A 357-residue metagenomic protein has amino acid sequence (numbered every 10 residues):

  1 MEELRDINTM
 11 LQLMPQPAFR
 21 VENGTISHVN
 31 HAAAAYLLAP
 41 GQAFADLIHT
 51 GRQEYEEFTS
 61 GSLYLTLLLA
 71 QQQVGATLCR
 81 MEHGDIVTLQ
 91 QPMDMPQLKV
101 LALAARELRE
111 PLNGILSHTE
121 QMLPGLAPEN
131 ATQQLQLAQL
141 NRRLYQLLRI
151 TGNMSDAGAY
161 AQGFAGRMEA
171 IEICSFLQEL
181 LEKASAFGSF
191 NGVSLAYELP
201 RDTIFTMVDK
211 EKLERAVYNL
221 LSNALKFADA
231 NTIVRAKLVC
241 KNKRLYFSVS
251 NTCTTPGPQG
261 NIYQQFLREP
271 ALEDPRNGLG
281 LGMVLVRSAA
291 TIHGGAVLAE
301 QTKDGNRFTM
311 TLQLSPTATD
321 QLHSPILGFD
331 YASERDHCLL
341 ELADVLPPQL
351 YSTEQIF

Functional and structural regions predicted by a protein language model:
E2-A32, A102: Sensory modules in modular signal-transduction proteins
R142-I150: Short alpha-helical segment of the dimerization/phosphotransfer core of two-component systems
Q162-R167, F205-V208: Conserved micro-motifs of the catalytic ATP-binding
E169-A170, S194-I204: Conserved catalytic submotifs in the C-terminal HATPase_c
A224-L225: Short helix-loop "hinge" at the ATP-lid/N-box region of the Bergerat-fold HATPase_c
P256-L267: Short conserved segment of the HATPase_c
T291-P347: C-terminal end segment of the histidine kinase catalytic
